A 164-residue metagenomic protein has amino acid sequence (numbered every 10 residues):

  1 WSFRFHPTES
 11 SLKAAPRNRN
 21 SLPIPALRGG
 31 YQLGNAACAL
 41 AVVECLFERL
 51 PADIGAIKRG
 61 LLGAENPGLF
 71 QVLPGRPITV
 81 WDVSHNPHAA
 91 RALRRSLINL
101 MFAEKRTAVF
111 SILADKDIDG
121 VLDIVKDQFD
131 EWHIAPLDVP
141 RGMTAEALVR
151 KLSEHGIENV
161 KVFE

Functional and structural regions predicted by a protein language model:
W1-S2, T8-K13, I78-V80, P87 (+1 more regions): C-terminal helical cap/extension that packs against the catalytic core of soluble nucleotide-cofactor enzymes
N18-E131: Nucleotide phosphate-binding/pyrophosphate-handling subdomain across enzymes that bind or process nucleotide phosphates
